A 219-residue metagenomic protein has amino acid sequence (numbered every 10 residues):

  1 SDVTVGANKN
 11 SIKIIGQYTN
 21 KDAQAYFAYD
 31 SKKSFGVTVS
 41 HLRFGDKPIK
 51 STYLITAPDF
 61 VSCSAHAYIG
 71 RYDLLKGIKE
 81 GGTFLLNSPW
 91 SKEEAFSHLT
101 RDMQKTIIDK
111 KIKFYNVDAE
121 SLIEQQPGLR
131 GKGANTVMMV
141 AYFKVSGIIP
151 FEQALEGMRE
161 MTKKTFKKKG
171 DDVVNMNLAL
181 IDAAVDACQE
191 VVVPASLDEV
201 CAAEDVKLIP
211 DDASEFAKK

Functional and structural regions predicted by a protein language model:
S1-K218: Active-site cofactor/cluster-binding pocket
